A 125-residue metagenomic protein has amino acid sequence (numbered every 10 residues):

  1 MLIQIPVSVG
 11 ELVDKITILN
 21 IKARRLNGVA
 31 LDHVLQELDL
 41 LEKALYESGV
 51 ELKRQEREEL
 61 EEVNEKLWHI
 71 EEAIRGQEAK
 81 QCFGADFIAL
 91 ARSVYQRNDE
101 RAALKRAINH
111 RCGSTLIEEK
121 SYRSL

Functional and structural regions predicted by a protein language model:
M1-L125: Extended, charge-rich alpha-helical interface modules
